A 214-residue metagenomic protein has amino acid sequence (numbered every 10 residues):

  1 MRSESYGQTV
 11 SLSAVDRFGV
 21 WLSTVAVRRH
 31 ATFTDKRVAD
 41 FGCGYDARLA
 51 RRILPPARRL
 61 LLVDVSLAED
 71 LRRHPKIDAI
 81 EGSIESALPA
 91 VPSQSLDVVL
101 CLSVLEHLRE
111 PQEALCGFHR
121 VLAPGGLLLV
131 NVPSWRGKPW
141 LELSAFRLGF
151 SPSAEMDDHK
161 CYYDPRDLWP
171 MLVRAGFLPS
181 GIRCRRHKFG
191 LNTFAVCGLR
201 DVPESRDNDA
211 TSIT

Functional and structural regions predicted by a protein language model:
M1-Q94, V98, L115, C161 (+1 more regions): Conserved N-terminal segment of class I S-adenosyl-L-methionine
R17, V104, D157-D158: A generic secondary-structure micro-motif detector that highlights 1-2 residue hydrophobic/ambivalent hotspots embedded
K36, L102, L127: Hydrophobic "anchor" residues on beta-strands that sit immediately upstream of conserved functional sites
V98-V104: A short beta-strand submotif of the Rossmann-like class I SAM-dependent methyltransferase core that lines
L105, H119: A conserved short alpha-helix in the GNAT/GCN5 acetyltransferase fold that borders and helps form the acetyl-CoA
R109-G117, L127-D209, I213-T214: S-adenosyl-L-methionine-dependent methyltransferase catalytic module, highlighting the catalytic core
